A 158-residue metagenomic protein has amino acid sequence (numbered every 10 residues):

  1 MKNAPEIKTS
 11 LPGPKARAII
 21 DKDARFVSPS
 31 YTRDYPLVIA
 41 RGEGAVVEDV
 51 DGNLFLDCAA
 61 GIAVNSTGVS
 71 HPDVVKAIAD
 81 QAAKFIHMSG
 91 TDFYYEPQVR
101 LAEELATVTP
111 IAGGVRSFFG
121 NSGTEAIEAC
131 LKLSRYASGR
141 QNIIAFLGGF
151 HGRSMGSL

Functional and structural regions predicted by a protein language model:
M1-E43, F93, Q98: Active-site-adjacent loop/helix segments that line or gate small-molecule/cofactor pockets in enzymes
K2-T9, G13, L54-I144: Glycine-rich loop-to-alpha-helix module at the N-terminal edge of alpha/beta enzyme cores
A18-I19, D49-V50, K76: Short, flexible segments with low predicted structural confidence
L37-C58: Active-site and channel-lining beta-strand-loop segments that bind or position nucleotide-derived/phosphorylated
V46, A63-V64, H151-R153: Short, acidic Gly/Pro/Ser/Thr-rich loop/turn segments
F146-L158: Substrate-binding/gating loop at the entrance of the active-site cleft, primarily in PLP-dependent aminotransferase-like
